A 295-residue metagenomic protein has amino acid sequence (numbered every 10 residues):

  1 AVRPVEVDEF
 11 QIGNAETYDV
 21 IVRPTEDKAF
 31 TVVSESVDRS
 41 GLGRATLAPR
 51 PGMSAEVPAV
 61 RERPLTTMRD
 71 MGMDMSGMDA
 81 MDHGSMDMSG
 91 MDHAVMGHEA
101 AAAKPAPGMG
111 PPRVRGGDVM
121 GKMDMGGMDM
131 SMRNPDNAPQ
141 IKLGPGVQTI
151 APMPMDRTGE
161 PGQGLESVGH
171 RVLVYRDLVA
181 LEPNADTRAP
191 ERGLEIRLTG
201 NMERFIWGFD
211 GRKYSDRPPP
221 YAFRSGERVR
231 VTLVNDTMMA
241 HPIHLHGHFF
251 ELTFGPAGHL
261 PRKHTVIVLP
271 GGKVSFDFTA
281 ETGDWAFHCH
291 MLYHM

Functional and structural regions predicted by a protein language model:
A1, G211-Y214, D236-K263, V268 (+2 more regions): Active/binding-pocket-proximal capping segment
V2-I21, T253-F276: A cross-kingdom feature marking solvent-exposed beta-strand/loop segments within repeated, beta-rich binding/scaffold
R3-R228, E281-D284, L292-M295: Extended terminal and domain-junction accessory segments
A15, I196, V231, H246 (+2 more regions): Divalent metal-coordination and catalytic microenvironments
P24, L233-T237: Asparagine-centered strand-capping/turn motif at beta-strand->loop junctions
T232, P242, S275-D277, A286-H290 (+1 more regions): Active-site scaffold segments
